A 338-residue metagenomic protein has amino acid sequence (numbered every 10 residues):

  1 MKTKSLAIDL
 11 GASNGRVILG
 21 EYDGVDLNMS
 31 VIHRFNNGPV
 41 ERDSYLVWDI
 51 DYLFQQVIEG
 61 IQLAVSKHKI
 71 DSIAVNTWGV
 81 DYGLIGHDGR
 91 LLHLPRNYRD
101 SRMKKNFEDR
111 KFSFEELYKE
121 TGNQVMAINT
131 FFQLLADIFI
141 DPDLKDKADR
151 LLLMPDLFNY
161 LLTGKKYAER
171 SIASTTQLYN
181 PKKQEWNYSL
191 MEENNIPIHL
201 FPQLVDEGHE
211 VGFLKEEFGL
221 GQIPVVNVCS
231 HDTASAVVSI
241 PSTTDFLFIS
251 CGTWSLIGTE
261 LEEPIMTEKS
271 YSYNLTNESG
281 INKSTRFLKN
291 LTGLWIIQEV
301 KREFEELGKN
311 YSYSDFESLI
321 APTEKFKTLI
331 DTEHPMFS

Functional and structural regions predicted by a protein language model:
M1-H93, K119, K147, G219-V225: N-terminal glycine/serine-rich phosphate-binding loop of ATP-dependent small-molecule kinases, especially carbohydrate
L6-A7, L19, K111-G122, A127 (+5 more regions): Active-site core segments that coordinate phosphate-bearing ligands/cofactors across diverse enzyme families
G11-S13, D71, N76-W78, T130 (+4 more regions): Short, basic and Ser/Thr-rich N-terminal targeting/leader segments
N14, D206-L214, S255: Glycine-rich phosphate-binding loops at beta-strand->alpha-helix junctions
Q62-Y98, Q124-I128, N159-N180, Q203-D206 (+1 more regions): Short beta-strand-loop/turn "lid" adjacent to the catalytic site in phosphate-handling enzymes
R96-S113: Short alpha-helix plus adjacent loop in nuclease-associated cores
Y188-H209: A conserved helix-loop-beta module that forms one wall/lid of the active-site cleft in ATP-utilizing catalytic domains
